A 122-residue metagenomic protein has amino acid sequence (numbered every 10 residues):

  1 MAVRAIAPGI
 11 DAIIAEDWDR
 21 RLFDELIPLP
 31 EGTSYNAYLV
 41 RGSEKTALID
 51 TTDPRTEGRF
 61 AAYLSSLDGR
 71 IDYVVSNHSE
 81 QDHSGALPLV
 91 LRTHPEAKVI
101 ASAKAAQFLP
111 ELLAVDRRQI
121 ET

Functional and structural regions predicted by a protein language model:
V3, I14, V40, I71-V75 (+3 more regions): Extended aliphatic helical segments
V3-S66: Conserved beta-strand hairpin/beta-sheet module of binuclear metal-dependent hydrolase folds, prominently
R4-P8, I100-T122: Metallo-beta-lactamase
S43-K45, R70, P95-E96, R117: Short coil/turn connectors at secondary-structure junctions
P54-A101: Active-site metal-binding motif and surrounding structural segment of the metallo-beta-lactamase
